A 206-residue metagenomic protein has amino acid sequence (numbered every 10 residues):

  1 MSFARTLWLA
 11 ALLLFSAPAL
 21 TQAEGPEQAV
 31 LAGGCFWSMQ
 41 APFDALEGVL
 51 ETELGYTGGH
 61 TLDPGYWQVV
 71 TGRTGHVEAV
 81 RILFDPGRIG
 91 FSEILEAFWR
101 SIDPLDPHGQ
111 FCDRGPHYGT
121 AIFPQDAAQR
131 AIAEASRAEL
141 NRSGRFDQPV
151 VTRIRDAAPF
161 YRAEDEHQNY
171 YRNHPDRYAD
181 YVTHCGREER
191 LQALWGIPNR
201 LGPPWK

Functional and structural regions predicted by a protein language model:
M1-F3: N-terminal secretory signal peptides that target proteins for export/translocation
R5-A17: Bacterial N-terminal signal peptides
L20-K206: Flexible coil/turn and secondary-structure edge motifs
